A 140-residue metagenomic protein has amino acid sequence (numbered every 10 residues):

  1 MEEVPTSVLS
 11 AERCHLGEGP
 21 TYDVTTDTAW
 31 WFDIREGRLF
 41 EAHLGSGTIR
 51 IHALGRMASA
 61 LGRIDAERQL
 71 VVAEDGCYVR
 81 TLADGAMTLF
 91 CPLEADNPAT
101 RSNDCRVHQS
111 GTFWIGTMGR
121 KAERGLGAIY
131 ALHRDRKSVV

Functional and structural regions predicted by a protein language model:
V8-H15, I51-R56, F90-N97: Surface loop/turn motifs at the tips and blade-to-blade linkers of beta-strand repeat domains
L16, M57, R101, G125: Beta-rich catalytic cores
Y22-T26, R63-A66, V107-S110: Residue-level detector of Asp-centered blade-edge/turn motifs that repeat once per structural unit in beta-propeller
T28-W30, R68-V71, W114: Conserved beta-propeller blade signature
I34-R35, K121-L126: Short, solvent-exposed loop/turn segments at conserved positions within beta-propeller repeat blades
R38-F40, G76-Y78, G127-Y130: A short loop-to-beta-strand structural motif that recurs across blades of beta-propeller domains
H43-G47, T81-G85, L132-R136: Short loop/turn segments that connect beta-strands within beta-propeller blades
V139-V140: Conserved small/polar residues in nucleotide/adenosyl-binding loops
